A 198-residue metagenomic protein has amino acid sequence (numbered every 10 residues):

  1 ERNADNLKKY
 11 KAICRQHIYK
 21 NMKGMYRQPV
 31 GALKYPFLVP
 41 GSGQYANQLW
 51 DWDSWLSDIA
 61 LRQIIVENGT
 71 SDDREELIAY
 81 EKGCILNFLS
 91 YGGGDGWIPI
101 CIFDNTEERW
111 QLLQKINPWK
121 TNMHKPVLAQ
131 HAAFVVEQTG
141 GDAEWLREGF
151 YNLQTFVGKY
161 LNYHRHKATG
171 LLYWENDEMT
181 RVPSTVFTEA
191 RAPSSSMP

Functional and structural regions predicted by a protein language model:
E1-L49, G83, N87: Low-complexity, Ser/Thr/Pro/Gly-enriched N-terminal "stalk/linker" regions
E1-N3, L56-E76, V127-A143: Well-ordered alpha-helical scaffold segments within catalytic/enzyme domains
R2-A12, Q28-V30, D95, P99 (+1 more regions): Catalytic cores of carbohydrate-active enzymes
N6-H17, T70-L89, D142-L161: Extended, well-ordered alpha-helical scaffold segments
N21, M25, Y91-I98, N105: A short secondary-structure junction motif
G43-Q48, I100-A129, A133-W145, L161-P198: The feature captures the catalytic groove of carbohydrate-active enzymes
N47, D51-D95: Alpha-helical support elements that line or immediately flank enzyme active sites and cofactor-binding pockets
Q48-I59, E76, W119-V127, E148 (+1 more regions): Aromatic- and histidine-enriched alpha-helix N-cap/loop-to-helix transition segments that scaffold the rims
